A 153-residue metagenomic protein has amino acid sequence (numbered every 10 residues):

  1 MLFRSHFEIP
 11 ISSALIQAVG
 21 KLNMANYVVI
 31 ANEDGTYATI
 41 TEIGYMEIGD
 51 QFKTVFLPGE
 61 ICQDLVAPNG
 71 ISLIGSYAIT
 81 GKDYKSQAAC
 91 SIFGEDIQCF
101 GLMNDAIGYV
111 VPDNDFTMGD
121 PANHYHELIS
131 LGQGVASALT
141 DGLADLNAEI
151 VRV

Functional and structural regions predicted by a protein language model:
M1-V153: Non-catalytic substrate/cofactor recognition surfaces at enzyme active-site rims
